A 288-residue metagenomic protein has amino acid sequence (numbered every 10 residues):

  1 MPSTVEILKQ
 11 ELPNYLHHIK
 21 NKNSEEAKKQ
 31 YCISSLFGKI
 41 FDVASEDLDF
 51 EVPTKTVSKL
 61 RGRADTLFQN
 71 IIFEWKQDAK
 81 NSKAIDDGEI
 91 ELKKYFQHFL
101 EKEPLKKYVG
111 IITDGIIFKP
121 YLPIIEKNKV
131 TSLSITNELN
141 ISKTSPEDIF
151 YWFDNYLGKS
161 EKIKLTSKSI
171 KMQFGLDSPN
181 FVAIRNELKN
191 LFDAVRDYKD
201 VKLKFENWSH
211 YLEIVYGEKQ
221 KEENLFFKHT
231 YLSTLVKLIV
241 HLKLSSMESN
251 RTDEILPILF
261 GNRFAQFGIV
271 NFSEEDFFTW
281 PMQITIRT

Functional and structural regions predicted by a protein language model:
M1-E46, S58, S178, V182 (+3 more regions): Charged, often low-complexity linker/regulatory segments
M1-E6, D49-P53, G175, N224 (+1 more regions): Short N-terminal signal/transit or membrane-insertion segments and the immediately adjacent low-complexity/disordered
T4-I7, D65, W208, L212: Short hydrophobic/aromatic-rich motifs at helix boundaries and adjacent loops
I19-K20, P53, L60, S82 (+1 more regions): A general structural-boundary detector
S24-Q30, K83-E91, Y231: Phosphate/oxyanion-binding active-site loops and adjacent basic polyanion-contact surfaces
E25-E26, G62-A64, L225-L232: Aromatic-acidic/polar surface patches that form glycan- and anion
I40-Q69: Active-site metal-binding core of divalent-cation-utilizing nuclease and nuclease-like domains
Q69-K80, A84, K93, Q97-R287: Charged, often flexible domain-edge or linker segments that flank or initiate folded functional domains
